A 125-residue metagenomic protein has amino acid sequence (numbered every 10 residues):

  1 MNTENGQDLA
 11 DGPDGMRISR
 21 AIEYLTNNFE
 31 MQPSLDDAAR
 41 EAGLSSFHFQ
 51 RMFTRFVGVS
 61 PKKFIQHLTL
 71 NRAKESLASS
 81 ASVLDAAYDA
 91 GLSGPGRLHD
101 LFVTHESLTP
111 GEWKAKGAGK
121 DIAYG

Functional and structural regions predicted by a protein language model:
M1-A10, Q32-I65, D89-L108: Basic/polar phosphate-binding segments, predominantly the helix-turn-helix DNA-binding elements of transcriptional
D8-M16, G117-G119: Extreme N-terminus of proteins, especially the signal/transit-peptide cleavage junction and the first residues
P13-A21, Q66-T69: N-terminal positioning helix adjacent to the helix-turn-helix/winged-helix DNA-binding module
R20-P33, F53, K74-S82: Basic, amphipathic alpha-helical hairpins
I65-K74, W113-I122: Short, basic, alpha-helical segments at the C-terminal edge of helix-turn-helix-like DNA-binding modules
L70-G96: Charged, compositionally biased non-catalytic regions
